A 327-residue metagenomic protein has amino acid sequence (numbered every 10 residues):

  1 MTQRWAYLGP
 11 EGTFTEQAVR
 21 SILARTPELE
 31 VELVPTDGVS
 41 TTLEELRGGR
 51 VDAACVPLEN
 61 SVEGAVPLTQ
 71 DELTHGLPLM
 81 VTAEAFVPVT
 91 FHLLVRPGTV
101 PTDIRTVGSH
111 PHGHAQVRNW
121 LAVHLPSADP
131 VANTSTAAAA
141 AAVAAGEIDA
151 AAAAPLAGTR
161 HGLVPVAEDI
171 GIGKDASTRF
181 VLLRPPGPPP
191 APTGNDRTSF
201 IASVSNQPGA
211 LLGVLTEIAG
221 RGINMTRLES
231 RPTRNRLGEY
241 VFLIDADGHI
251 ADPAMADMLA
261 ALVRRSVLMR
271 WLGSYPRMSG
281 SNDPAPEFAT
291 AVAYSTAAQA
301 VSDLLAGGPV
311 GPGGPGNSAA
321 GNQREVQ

Functional and structural regions predicted by a protein language model:
M1-Q327: Domain-level signature for soluble enzymes in the chorismate/prephenate branch of the shikimate pathway
